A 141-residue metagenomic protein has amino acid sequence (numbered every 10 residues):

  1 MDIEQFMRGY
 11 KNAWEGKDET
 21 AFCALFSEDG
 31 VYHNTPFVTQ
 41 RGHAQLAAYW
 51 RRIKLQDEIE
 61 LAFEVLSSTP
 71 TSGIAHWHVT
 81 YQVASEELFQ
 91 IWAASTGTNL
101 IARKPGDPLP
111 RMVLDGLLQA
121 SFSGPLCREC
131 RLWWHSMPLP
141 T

Functional and structural regions predicted by a protein language model:
M1-E28: Short acidic-aromatic low-complexity motifs
Q5, E58-I59, R111-L114: Short solvent-exposed loop/turn micro-motifs enriched in small/polar/acidic residues
E19-S72, S85: A solvent-exposed, acidic/Ser-Thr-rich amphipathic alpha-helical stretch
W50, L61-S67, V79, W92-G97 (+1 more regions): Hydrophobic/aromatic beta-strand elements that line small-molecule binding cavities or substrate pockets in beta-rich
T69-T71, E87-F89, P108-L114: A generic structural micro-feature
H76-F89, T98-L100, W133: Generic short beta-strand segments
A94-T141: Short beta-strand edge/turn micro-motifs at domain boundaries
